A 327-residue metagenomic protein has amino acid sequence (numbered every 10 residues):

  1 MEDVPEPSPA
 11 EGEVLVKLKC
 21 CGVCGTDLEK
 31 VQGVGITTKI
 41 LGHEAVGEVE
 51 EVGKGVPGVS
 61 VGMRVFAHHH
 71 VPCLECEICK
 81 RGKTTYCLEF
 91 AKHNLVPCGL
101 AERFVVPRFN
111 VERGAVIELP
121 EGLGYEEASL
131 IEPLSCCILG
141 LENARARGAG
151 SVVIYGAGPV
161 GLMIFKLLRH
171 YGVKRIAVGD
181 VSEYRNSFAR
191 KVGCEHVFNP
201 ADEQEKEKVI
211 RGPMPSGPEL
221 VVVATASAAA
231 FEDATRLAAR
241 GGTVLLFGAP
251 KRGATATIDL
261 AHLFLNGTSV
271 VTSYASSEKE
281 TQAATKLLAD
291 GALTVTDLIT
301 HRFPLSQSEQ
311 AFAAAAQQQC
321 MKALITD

Functional and structural regions predicted by a protein language model:
E6-C21, V31-K80, P120: Glycine-rich beta-strand-centered segment in the early N-terminal region that forms part of a ligand/cofactor-binding
E44-V46, M63-R64, I78, R103 (+4 more regions): Residue-level marker of beta-strand positions
E75-Y155: NAD(P)H dinucleotide-binding glycine-rich loop of Rossmann-like/cofactor-binding domains, especially the beta1-alpha1
E121-E203: Mid-domain Rossmann-like dinucleotide-binding core that forms the NAD(H)/NADP(H) cofactor-binding site
A144-A149, S187-S269, E309: Glycine-rich cofactor phosphate-binding loops and adjacent beta1-alpha1 units of small-molecule cofactor enzyme domains
V181-S182, P250, S276: Residues in the short beta-alpha loop(s) of Rossmann-like NAD(P)-binding domains
E232-R236, E278-D327: C-terminal hydrophobic helical "lid"/dimerization subdomain of Rossmann-like NAD(P)H-dependent oxidoreductases
